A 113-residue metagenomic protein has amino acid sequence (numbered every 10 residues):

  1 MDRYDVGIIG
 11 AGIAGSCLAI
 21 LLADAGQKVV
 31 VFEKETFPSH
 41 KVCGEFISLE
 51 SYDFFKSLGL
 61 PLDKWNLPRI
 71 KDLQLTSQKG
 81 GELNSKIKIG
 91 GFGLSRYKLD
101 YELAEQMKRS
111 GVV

Functional and structural regions predicted by a protein language model:
D2, D53, R69, Q74-V113: Conserved N-terminal helical subregion
G7-I9, I20-C43: Glycine-rich FAD pyrophosphate-binding loop
I8, S57, P61-W65, G90-L94: Short, basic, helix/turn surface patches
G12: Glycine-rich NAD(P) Rossmann-fold beta1-alpha1 loop
G15-S16: N-terminal Rossmann-fold NAD(P) dinucleotide-binding loop
A23, K56, K108: Anion (oxyanion) recognition and catalysis
Q27, L60, V112: Short phosphate-binding/catalytic loops that engage adenosine nucleotides
H40-Q74: N-terminal FAD cofactor-binding segment of flavoenzymes
